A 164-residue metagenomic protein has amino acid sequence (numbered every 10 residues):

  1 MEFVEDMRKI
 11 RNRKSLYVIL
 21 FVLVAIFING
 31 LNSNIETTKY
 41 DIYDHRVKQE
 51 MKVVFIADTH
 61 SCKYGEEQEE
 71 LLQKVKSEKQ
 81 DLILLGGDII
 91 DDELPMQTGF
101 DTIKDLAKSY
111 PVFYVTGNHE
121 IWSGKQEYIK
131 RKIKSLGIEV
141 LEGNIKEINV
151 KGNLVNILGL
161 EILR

Functional and structural regions predicted by a protein language model:
M1-V47: N-terminal membrane-anchoring alpha-helices
V18-L20, V53, P111, N153: A generic structural signal for ordered alpha-helices
I35, D41-V54, I138-E139, I145-G159: Beta-strand-turn-beta hairpins that frame and shape the catalytic cleft of phosphate-ester-processing enzymes
E50-L141: Membrane-embedded segments
E161-R164: Active-site-proximal loop/helix segment associated with metal-binding centers of metalloenzymes
